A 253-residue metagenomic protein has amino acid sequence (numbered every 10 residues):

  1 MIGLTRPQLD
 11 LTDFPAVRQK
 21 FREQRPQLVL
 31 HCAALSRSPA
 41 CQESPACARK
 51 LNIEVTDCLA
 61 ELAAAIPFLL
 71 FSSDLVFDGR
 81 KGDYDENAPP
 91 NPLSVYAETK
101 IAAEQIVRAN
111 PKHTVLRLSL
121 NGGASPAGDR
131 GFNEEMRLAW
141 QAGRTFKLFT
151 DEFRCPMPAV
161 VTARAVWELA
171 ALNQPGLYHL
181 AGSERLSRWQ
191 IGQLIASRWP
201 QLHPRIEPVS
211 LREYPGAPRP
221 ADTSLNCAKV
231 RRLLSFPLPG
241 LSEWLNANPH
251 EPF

Functional and structural regions predicted by a protein language model:
L11-L51: NAD(P)H-binding glycine-rich loop region in Rossmannoid oxidoreductase-like domains and their noncatalytic homologs
E43-L69, E104-I106: NAD(P)-cofactor binding segment of oxidoreductase domains
D57-N91: Conserved Rossmann-fold NAD(P)-dependent oxidoreductase catalytic core, especially the SDR/UDP-sugar
T99: Active-site helix of classical SDR
Q105-R154, V160-V161: NAD(P)-dependent short-chain dehydrogenase/reductase
L148-F153, Y178-L186, L233: Glycine-rich Rossmann NAD(P)(H)-binding loop
A163-A165, L172-A217, A221-D222, F253: Mid/C-terminal beta-alpha module of Rossmann-like enzyme folds, strongest in SDR-family dehydrogenases/epimerases
P239-F253: Amphipathic terminal alpha-helices
